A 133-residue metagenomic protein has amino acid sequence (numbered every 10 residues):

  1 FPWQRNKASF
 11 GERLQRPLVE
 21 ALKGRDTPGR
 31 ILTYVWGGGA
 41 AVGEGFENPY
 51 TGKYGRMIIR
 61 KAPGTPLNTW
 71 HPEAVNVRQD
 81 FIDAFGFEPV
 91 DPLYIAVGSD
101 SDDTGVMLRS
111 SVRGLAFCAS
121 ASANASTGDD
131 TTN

Functional and structural regions predicted by a protein language model:
F1-K53: Extracellular/luminal beta-rich ligand-recognition and adhesion surfaces characterized by aromatic-Gly/Pro-enriched
P2, G114-A123: Short beta-strand-to-coil "C-cap" segments at the C-terminal boundary of structured domains/repeats, marking
Q4-A8, D103-L108: Short, surface-exposed beta-strand/loop "edge" segments at domain boundaries and coil↔beta transitions
T27-I31, G39, R60-V77: Trp-centered recognition loops
E44-N68, D80: A mid-sequence, solvent-exposed acidic-amphipathic segment
L67-G105: Extracellular beta-strand ligand-recognition surfaces/modules
I95, S110-F117: Extracellular beta-strand elements of beta-rich domains used for carbohydrate recognition/degradation or cell-matrix
A123-N133: A cross-kingdom marker for long, charged
